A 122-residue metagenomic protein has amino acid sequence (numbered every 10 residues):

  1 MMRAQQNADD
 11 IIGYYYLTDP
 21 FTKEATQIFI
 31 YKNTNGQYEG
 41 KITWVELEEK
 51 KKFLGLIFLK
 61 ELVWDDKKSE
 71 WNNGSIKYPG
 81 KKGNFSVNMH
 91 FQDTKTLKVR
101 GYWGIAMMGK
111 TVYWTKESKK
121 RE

Functional and structural regions predicted by a protein language model:
M1-N7: Bacterial Sec-dependent N-terminal signal peptides
D9-I12, Y16-S86, K119: Central antiparallel beta-sheet cores of small beta-barrel/beta-sandwich binding domains
T34, F91-K95: Residue-level recognition of beta-strand termini and adjacent short loop/turns
L59, W103-E122: Edge beta-strand at a domain terminus
S86-H90, K98-K110: Short, exposed beta-strand-loop hairpins at the edges of beta-sheets in extracellular/periplasmic proteins
